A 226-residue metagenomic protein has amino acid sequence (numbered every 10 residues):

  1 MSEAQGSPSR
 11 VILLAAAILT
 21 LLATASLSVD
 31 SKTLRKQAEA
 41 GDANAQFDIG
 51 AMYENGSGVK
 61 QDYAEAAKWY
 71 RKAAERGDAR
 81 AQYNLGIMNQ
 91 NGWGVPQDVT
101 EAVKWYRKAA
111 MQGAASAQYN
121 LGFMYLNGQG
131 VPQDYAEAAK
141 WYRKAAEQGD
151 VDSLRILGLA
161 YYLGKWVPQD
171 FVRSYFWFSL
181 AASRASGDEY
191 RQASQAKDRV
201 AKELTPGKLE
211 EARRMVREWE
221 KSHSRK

Functional and structural regions predicted by a protein language model:
E3-L13: Bacterial N-terminal signal peptides that target proteins for export
A23-S26: N-terminal signal peptide c-region/cleavage motif recognized by signal peptidases
R35, A64, R71, T100 (+6 more regions): Alpha-solenoid helical repeat scaffolds
E39-D42, N55-S57, D62, E75-D78 (+11 more regions): Short helix-capping/linker turns of helical repeat alpha-solenoids
F47, K68, Y83, K104 (+5 more regions): TPR/TPR-like alpha-solenoid signature
D48-N55, N84-N91, Q118-N127, L154-L163 (+1 more regions): Hydrophobic face of amphipathic alpha-helices that form TPR/SEL1-like repeat modules and related alpha-solenoid
E189-K226: Terminal, low-structured helical/coil segments at or just beyond the last alpha-helical repeat
